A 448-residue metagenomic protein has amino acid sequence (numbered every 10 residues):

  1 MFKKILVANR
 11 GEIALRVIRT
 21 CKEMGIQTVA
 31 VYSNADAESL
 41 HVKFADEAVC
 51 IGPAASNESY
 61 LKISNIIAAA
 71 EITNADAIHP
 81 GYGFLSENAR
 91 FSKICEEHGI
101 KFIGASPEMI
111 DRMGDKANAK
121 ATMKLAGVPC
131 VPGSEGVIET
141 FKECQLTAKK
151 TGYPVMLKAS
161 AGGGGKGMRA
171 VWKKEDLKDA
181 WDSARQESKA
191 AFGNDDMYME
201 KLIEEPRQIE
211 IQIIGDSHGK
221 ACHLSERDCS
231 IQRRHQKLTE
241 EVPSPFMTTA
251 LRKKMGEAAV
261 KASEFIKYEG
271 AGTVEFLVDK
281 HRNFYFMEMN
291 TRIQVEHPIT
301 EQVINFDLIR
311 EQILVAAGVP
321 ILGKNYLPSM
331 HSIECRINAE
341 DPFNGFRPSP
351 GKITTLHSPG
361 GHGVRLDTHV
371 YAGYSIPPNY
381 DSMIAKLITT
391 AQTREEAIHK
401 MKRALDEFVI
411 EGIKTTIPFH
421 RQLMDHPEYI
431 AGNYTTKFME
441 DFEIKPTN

Functional and structural regions predicted by a protein language model:
M1-A126, I138-L146, E396: ATP-binding N-terminal substructure of ATP-dependent carboxylate-amine bond-forming enzymes
V7-E23, A48, E71-T73, G104 (+4 more regions): ATP-dependent carboxylate activation and anion-phosphoryl transfer catalytic cores that bind Mg-ATP to form
V29, H79, K101-I103, V131 (+3 more regions): Structural detector of well-ordered beta-strand residues that form the stable sheet scaffold of enzyme domains
E38-S39, E87-N88, M113, T140-K142 (+5 more regions): Short secondary-structure boundary/hinge segments and terminal tails
I110-M113, M123, M156, M168 (+1 more regions): Methionine-biased hydrophobic packing positions in alpha-helices, especially within tandem helical repeat solenoids
T122-V131, G152-P154: A polyampholytic, Gly/Pro-enriched intrinsically disordered region
S134: Catalytic beta/alpha-barrel core
L146-M156: Acidic/histidine-enriched active-site and ligand-binding environments that engage anionic O-linkages
